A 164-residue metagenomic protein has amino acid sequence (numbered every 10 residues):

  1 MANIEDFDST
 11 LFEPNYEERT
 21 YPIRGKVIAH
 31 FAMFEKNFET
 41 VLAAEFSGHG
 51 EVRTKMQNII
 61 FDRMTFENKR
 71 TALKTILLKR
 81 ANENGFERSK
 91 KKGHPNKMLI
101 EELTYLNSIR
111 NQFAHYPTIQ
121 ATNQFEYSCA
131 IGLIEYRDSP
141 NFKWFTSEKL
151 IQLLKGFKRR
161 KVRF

Functional and structural regions predicted by a protein language model:
A2-A81, M98, T104-S108, Q112-T122 (+1 more regions): Amphipathic alpha-helical interface elements
N84-F86: Active-site proximal helix-loop segment of RNase H-like, two-metal nucleases, encompassing DDE(D)
R88-K158: Charge-enriched, short contiguous segments at helix-coil
